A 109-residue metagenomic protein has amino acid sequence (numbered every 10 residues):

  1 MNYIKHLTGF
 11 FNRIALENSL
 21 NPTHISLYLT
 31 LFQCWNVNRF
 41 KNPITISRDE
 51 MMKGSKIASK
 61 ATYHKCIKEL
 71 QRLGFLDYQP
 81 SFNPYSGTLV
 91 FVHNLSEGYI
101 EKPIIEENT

Functional and structural regions predicted by a protein language model:
M1-I14: Long, low-complexity, charged/polar intrinsically disordered regions in eukaryotic proteins
N12-E17, F32: Short secondary-structure capping/turn segments at boundaries of alpha-helices and beta-strands
E17-N18, W35-S96: Winged helix-turn-helix DNA-binding recognition segment
N18-I25: Short helix-coil-helix linker/hinge
S26-Q33: Pre-recognition alpha-helix immediately N-terminal to the DNA-recognition helix within helix-turn-helix or winged-helix
N94-T109: Short, amphipathic alpha-helical interaction segments positioned at domain boundaries
